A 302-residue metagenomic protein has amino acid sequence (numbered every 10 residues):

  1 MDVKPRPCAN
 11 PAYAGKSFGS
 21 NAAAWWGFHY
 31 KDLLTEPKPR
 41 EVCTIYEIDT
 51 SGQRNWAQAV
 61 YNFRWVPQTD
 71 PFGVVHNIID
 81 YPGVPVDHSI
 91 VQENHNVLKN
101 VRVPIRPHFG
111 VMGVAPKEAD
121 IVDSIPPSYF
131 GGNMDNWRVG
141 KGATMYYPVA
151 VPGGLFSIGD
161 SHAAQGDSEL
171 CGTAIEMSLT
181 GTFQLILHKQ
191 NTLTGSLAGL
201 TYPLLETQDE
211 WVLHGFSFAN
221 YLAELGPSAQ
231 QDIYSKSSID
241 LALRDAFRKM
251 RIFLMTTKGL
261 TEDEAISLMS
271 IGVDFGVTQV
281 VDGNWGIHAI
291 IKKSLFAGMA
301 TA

Functional and structural regions predicted by a protein language model:
M1, L185-L187, A289-I291: Short beta-strand elements
D2-A14, G153-A163, T278-V281: Short, Lys/Arg- and Gly-enriched loop/turn segments at beta-strand edges
D2-G140, Y146: Intrinsically disordered, low-complexity linker/loop segments enriched in Gly/Pro and charged/polar residues
N96-L98, G140, E176-S178, S270 (+1 more regions): A generic structural signal for short, non-catalytic loop/turn and secondary-structure boundary residues
R102-S237: Conserved mixed alpha/beta catalytic, RNA-binding, or beta-rich assembly cores of soluble enzyme, regulatory
D135-K141, G181, I239-A242, A246-M250 (+2 more regions): General structural feature for long, well-ordered alpha-helical segments within catalytic domains of soluble enzymes
E224-T256: Amphipathic, heptad-repeat alpha-helical segments used for oligomerization and assembly
I252-A302: TerminUS-proximal long segments
